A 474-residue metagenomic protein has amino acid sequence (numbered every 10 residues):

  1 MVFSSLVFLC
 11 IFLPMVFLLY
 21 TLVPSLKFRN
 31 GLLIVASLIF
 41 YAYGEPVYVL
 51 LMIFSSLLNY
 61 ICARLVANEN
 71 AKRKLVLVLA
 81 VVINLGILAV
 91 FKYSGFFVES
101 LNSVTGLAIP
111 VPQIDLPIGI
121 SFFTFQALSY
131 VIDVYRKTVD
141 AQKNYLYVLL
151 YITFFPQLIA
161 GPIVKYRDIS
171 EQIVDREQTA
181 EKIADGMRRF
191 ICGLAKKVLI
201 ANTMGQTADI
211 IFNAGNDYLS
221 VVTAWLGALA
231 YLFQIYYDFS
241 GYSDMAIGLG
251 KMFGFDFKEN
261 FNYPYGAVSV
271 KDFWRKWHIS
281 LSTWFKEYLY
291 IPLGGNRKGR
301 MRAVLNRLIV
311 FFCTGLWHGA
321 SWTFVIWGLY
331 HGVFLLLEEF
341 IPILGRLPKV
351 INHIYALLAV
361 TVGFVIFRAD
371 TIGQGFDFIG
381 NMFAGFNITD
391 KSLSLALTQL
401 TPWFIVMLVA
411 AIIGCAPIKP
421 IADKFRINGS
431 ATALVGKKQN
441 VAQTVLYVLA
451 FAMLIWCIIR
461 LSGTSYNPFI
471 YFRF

Functional and structural regions predicted by a protein language model:
M1-R473: Membrane-embedded transmembrane alpha-helical bundles that form the catalytic cores of multi-pass lipid-modifying
